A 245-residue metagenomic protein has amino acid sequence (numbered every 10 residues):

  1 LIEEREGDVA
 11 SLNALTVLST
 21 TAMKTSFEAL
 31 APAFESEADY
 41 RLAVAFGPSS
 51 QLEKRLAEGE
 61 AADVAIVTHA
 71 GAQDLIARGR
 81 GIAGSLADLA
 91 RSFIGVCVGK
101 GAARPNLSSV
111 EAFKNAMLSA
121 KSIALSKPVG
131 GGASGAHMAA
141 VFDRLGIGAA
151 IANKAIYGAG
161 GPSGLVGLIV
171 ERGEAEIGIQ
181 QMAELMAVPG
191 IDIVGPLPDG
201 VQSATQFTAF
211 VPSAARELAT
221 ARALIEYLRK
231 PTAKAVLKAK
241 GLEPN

Functional and structural regions predicted by a protein language model:
I2-A45, S50, K54-A61, H69-A70 (+3 more regions): Exported/periplasmic ABC-transporter solute-binding proteins
G84: Short active-site loop at a secondary-structure junction that contains or immediately precedes the catalytic residue(s)
